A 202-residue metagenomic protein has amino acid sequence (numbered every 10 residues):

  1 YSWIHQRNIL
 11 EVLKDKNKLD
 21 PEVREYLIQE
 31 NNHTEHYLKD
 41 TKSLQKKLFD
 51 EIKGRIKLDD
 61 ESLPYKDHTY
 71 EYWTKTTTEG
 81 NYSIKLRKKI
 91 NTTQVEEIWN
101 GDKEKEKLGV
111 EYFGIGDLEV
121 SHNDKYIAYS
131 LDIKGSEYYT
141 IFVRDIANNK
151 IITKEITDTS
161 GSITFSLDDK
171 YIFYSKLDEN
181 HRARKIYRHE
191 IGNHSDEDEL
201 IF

Functional and structural regions predicted by a protein language model:
Y1-F202: Beta-propeller folds
